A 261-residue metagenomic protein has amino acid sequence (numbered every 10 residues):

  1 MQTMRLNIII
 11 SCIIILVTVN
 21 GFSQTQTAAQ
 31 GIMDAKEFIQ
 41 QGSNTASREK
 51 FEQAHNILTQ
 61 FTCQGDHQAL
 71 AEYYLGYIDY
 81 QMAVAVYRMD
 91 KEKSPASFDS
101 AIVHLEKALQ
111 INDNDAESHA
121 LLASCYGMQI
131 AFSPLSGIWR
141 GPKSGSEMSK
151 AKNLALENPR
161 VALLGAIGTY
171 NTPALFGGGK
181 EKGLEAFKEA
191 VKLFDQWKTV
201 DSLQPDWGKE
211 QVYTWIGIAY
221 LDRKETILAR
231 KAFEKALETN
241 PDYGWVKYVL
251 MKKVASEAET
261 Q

Functional and structural regions predicted by a protein language model:
F22-V84: N-terminal leader/linker segments that initiate helical-solenoid repeat arrays
